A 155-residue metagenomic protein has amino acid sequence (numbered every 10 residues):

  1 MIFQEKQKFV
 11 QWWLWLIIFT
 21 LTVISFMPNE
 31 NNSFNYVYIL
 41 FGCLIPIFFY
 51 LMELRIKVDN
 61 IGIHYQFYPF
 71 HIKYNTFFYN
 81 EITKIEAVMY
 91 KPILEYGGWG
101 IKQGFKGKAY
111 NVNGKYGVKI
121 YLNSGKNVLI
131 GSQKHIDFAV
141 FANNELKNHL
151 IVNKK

Functional and structural regions predicted by a protein language model:
M1-K8, F48-Y50, R55-K57, P69-H71 (+2 more regions): A generic structural signal for short, solvent-exposed coil/turn residues that cap or connect secondary-structure
M1-N31, A109-Y110, H135, V152-K155: N-terminal membrane-targeting/pre-transmembrane regions
F3, G107-K155: A membrane-cytosol interface segment of integral membrane proteins
L14-W15, Y74-F77, G131, A139-A142: A short, polar/proline- and glycine-enriched secondary-structure boundary/capping micro-motif
L21-E30, K57-D59, Y79-Y90: Charged, low-complexity, helix/coiled-coil-prone segments
E30-F41: Hydrophobic alpha-helical transmembrane segments
G42-K84: Conserved beta-hairpin
Q66-K126: Non-transmembrane, membrane-adjacent beta-strand/coil modules in membrane-associated proteins and peripheral
